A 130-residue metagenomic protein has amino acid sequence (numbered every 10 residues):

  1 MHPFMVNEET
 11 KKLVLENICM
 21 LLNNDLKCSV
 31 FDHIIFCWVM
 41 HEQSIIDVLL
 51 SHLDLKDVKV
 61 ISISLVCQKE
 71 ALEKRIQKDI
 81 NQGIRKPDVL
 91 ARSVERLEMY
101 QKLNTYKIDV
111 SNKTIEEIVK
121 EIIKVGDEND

Functional and structural regions predicted by a protein language model:
M1-M20: Conserved substrate/cofactor phosphate-moiety recognition/catalytic segment in nucleotide-dependent phosphotransferases
E16-K27, E95: Conserved alpha-helical scaffold flanking the Walker A/P-loop in AAA+ ATPase domains
N24-S29, L53-V58, E98-Q101: Conserved catalytic network of the ASCE P-loop NTPase/AAA+ motor domain
S29-C37, I61: Loop/turn-to-beta-strand initiation segments
H41-E42, V66-A71, T114: Conserved nucleotide-binding/hydrolysis micro-motifs of P-loop NTPases
Q43-V60, E121-I123: Short, electropositive alpha-helical surface patch
K56-I76, I108: Conserved phosphate-donor/acceptor-positioning beta-strand/loop module used by diverse small-molecule
K78-E121: Small-molecule kinase domains that catalyze NTP-dependent phosphoryl transfer to phosphate-bearing small molecules
